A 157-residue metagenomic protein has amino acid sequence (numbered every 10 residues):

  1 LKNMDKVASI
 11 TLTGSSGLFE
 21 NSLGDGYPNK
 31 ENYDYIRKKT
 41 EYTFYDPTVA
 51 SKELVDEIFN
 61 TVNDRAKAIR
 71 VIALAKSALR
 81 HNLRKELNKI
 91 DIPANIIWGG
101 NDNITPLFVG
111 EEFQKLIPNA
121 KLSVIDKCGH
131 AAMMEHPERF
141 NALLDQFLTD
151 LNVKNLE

Functional and structural regions predicted by a protein language model:
L1-F19: Conserved hydrolase catalytic core segment
M4-D5, D91-I92, P118-N119: Active-site acidic short loop of glycosyltransferases
V7, T105, A132: Hydrophobic/aromatic residue at the end of a short beta strand that borders the catalytic acidic motif
G14, K39, I58, V71 (+2 more regions): Generic structural signal for small/hydrophobic residues in well-ordered secondary structure, especially within
K30-I92: Conserved alpha/beta-hydrolase catalytic His-Asp/Glu region
K39, V71, A75, F113 (+3 more regions): Hydrophobic "lid"/C-terminal helical patch of Rossmann-like NAD(P)-dependent dehydrogenase/epimerase domains
I69-R70, K76-K115, V124: Conserved serine/cysteine hydrolase catalytic core
A120-E157: Catalytic active-site module of serine/aspartate enzymes centered on a nucleophile-bearing elbow/loop
